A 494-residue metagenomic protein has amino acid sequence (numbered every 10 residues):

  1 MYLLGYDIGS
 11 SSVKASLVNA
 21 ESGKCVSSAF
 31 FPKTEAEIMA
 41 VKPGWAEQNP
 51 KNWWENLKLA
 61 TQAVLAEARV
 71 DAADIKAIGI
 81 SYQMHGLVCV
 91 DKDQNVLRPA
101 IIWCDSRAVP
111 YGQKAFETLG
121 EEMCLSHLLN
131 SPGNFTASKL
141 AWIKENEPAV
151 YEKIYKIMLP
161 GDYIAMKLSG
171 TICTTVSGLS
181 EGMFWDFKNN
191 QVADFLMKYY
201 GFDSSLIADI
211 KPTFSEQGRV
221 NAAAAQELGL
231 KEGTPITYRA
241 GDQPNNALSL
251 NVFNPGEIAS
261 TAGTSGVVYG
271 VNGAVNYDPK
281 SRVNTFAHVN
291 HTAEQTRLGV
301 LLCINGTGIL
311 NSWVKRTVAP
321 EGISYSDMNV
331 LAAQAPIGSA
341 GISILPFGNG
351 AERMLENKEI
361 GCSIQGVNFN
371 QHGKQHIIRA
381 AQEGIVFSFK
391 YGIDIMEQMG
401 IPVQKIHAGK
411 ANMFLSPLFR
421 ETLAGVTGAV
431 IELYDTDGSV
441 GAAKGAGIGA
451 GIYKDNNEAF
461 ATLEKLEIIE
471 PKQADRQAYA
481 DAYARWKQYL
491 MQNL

Functional and structural regions predicted by a protein language model:
M1-R98, P110, K114, K153 (+7 more regions): N-terminal glycine/serine-rich phosphate-binding loop of ATP-dependent small-molecule kinases, especially carbohydrate
L3-G5, L17, V109, F116-C173 (+4 more regions): Active-site core segments that coordinate phosphate-bearing ligands/cofactors across diverse enzyme families
G23, K33-A36, G86, N95 (+6 more regions): Surface-exposed, flexible loop/turn segments at secondary-structure boundaries
G23, N49, I78, D105 (+3 more regions): Residue-level signal for inorganic ion chemistry
K24, F31-P32, W103, L179 (+1 more regions): A generic structural motif
G44, A66-W103, L129-N134, A165-D186 (+2 more regions): Short beta-strand-loop/turn "lid" adjacent to the catalytic site in phosphate-handling enzymes
W45, W53-W54, W103, W142 (+2 more regions): Signature tryptophan residues that serve as conserved aromatic anchors
L206, P212, Q243: Extracytoplasmic ligand-binding clamshell segments of periplasmic binding protein
